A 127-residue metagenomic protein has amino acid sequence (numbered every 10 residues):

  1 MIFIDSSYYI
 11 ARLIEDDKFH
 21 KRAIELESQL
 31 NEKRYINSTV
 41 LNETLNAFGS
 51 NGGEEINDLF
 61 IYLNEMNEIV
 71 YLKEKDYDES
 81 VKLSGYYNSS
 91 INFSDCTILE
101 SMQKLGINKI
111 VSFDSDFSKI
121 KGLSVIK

Functional and structural regions predicted by a protein language model:
M1-Y35, G49-D58: Short, well-structured N-terminal submotif of metal-dependent ribonuclease cores
D5, I36-S38, I91-N92, D114 (+1 more regions): Histidine- and aromatic-rich ligand-binding microenvironments
S7-Y8, T39, C96-E100: Active-site phosphate/pyrophosphate-handling residues
Y9-I10, L41, F117-S118: A generic structural signal for short hydrophobic patches within well-formed alpha-helices
H20, L41, I56-F60, Y77 (+1 more regions): A general structural signal for well-ordered alpha-helical segments in protein cores
L59-D78, Y86-S90, F117-K127: Short acidic, glycine/proline-enriched helix-loop-strand junctions
I69-V111: Active-site neighborhoods of divalent-metal-dependent phosphate/nucleic-acid chemistry enzymes
